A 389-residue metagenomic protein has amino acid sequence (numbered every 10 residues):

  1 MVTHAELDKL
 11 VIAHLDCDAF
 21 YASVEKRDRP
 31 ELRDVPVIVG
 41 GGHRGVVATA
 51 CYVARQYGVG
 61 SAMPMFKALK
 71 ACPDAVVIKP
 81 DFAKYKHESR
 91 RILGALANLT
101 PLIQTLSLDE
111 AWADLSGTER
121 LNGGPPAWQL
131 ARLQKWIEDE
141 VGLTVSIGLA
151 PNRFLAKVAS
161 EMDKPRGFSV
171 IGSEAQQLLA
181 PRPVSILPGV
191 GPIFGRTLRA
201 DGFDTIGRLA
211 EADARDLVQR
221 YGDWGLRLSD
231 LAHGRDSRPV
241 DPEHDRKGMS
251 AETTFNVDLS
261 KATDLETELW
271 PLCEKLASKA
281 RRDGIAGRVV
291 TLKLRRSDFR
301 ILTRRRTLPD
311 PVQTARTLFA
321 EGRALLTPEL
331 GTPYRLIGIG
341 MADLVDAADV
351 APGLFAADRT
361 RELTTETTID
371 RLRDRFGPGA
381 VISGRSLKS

Functional and structural regions predicted by a protein language model:
M1-L228, V240, A351, R359-S389: Gly/Gly-Pro- and Ser/Thr-rich, intrinsically disordered tail segments characteristic of DNA damage-repair and tolerance
A5-L7, H14, I186, F194-Y334: DNA-contacting surface of Y-family translesion DNA polymerases
R27, K279-D283, L344, E362-L363: Short linear motifs in intrinsically disordered
A50, L302-T307, V350-L354: Short acidic, glycine/proline-rich loop/turn micro-motifs
V76, P80, R120-L121, L178 (+3 more regions): Short coil/turn segments at secondary-structure junctions
L108, G142-T144, A280, G287-V289 (+2 more regions): Short secondary-structure junction motifs
P151-F154, L231-G234, A286-S297, L336-V345 (+1 more regions): A glycine-rich phosphate-binding loop feature that marks nucleotide/adenosyl-phosphate handling sites
D310-S389: Acidic, metal-coordinating catalytic segment for phosphate/diphosphate chemistry, firing primarily on the Nudix
